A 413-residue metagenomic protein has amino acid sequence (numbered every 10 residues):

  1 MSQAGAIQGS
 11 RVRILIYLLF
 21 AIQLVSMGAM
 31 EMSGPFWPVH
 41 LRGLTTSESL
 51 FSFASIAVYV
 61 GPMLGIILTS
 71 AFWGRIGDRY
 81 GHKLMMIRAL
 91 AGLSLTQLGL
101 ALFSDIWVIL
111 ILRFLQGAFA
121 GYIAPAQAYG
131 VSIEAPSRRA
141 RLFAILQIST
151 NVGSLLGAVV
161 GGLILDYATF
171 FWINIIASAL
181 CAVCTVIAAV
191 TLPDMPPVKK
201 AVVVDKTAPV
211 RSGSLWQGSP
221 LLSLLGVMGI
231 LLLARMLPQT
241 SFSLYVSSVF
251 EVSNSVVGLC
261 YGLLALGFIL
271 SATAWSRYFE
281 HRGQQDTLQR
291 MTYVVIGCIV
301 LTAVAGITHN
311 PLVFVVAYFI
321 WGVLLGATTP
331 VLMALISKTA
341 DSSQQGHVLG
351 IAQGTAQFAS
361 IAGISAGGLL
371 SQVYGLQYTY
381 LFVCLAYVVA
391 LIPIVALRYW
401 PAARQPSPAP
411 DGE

Functional and structural regions predicted by a protein language model:
S2-R13, P193-V227, E413: Juxtamembrane intracellular "pre-TM" segments in multi-pass secondary transporters
F36-S52, S241-V256: Short amphipathic helix-loop junctions that connect adjacent transmembrane helices in Major Facilitator Superfamily/SLC
L68-G81, S271-Q285, S371: Helix-to-loop junctions at the C-terminal end of transmembrane segments in multipass secondary transporters
L68-L100, S104: Conserved MFS/SLC helix-loop-helix module at the cytosolic interface between two early adjacent transmembrane helices
L84-G99, S178, L288-A303: Structural signature of the two symmetry-related core transmembrane helices
L112-T150: Cytoplasmic helix-loop-helix junction between adjacent transmembrane helices in 12-TM secondary transporters
T287-T329: C-terminal transmembrane helical hairpin of 12-TM major facilitator-type secondary transporters
Q344-V373: A late C-terminal transmembrane helix in Major Facilitator Superfamily
